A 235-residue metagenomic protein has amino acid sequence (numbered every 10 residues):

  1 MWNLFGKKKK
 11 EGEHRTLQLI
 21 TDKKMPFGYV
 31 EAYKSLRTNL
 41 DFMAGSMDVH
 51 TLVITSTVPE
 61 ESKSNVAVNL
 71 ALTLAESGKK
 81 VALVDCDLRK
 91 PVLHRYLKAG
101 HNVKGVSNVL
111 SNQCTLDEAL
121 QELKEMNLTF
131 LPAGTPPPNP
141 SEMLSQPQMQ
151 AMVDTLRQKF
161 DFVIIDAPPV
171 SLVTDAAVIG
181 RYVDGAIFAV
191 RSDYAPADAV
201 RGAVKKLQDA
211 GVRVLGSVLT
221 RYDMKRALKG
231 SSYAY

Functional and structural regions predicted by a protein language model:
M1-Y235: P-loop NTP-binding module
